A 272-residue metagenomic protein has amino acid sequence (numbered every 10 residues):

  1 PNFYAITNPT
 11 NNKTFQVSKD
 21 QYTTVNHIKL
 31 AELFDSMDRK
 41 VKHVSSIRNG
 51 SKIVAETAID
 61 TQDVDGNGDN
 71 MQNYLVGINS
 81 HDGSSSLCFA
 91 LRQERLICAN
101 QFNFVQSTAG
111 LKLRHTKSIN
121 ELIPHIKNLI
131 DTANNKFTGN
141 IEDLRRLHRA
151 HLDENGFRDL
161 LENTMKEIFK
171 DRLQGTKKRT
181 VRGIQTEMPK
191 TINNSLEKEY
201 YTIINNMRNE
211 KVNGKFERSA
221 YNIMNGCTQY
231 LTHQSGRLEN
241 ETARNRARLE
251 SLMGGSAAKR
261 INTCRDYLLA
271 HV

Functional and structural regions predicted by a protein language model:
P1-D35: Feature for intrinsically disordered/low-complexity regulatory segments and propeptides
I6, A55-D60, A90-Q93: Short beta-strand element of the conserved SAM-dependent methyltransferase core
T10-N11, G50, H81-G83: Short, solvent-exposed coil/turn segments at beta-strand boundaries
D35-V41: Short secondary-structure junctions
H43-D63: Beta-rich nucleic-acid/ligand-interaction surfaces
S45, Q62-V272: Intrinsically disordered, low-complexity regions enriched in serine/threonine
